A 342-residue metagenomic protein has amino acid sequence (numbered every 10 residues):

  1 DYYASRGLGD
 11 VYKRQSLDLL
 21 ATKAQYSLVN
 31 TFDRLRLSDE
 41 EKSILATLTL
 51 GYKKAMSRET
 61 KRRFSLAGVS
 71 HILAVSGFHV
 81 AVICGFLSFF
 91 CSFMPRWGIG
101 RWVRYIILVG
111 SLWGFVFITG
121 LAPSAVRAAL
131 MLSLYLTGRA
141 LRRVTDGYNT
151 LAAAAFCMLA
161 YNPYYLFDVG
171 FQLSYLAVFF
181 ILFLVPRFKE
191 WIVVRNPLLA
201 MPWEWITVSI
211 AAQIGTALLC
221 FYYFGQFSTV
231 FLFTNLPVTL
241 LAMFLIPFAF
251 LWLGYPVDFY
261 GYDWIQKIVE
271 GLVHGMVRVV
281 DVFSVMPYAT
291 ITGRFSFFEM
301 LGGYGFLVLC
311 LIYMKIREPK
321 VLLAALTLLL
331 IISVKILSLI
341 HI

Functional and structural regions predicted by a protein language model:
Y2-Y12, I340-H341: Single conserved hydrophobic/aromatic residue that forms the stacking wall/gate of nucleotide- or nucleobase-binding
D10-R62: Functional transmembrane alpha-helices
L17, E40-S43, L198, Q226 (+1 more regions): Residue-level recognition of alpha-helical structural elements
N30-D33, T47, R62, Y135-R139 (+5 more regions): Short amphipathic alpha-helical coupling elements at transmembrane boundaries
R36-E40, P123, D146, D281-S284: Proline-centered turn/helix-capping motifs that create local helix->coil transitions or kinks
Y52, M56-L232, G293-S338: Hydrophobic alpha-helical transmembrane segments in multi-pass membrane proteins
L66, F221-P237, P247-Y304: Membrane-interface amphipathic/re-entrant loop segments adjacent to transmembrane helices in multi-pass membrane
A160-Y164, Y175, F179, L240-P247 (+2 more regions): Hydrophobic transmembrane alpha-helical segments of multi-pass transport and channel proteins
